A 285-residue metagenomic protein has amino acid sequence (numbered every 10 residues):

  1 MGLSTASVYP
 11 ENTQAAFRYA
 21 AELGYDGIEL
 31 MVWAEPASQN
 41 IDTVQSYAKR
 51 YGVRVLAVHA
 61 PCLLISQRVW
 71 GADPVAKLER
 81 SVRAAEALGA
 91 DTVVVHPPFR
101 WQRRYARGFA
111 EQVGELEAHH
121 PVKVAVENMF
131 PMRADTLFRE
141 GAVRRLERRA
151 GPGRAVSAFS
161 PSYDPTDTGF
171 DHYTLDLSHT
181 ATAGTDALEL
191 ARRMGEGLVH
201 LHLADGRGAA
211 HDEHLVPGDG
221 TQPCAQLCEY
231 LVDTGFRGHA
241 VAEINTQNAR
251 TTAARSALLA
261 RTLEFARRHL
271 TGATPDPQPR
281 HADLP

Functional and structural regions predicted by a protein language model:
M1-G2, Y9-A21, K49, E79-D91 (+3 more regions): Histidine-acidic metal/acid-base catalytic patches
M1-L3, L56-I65: N-terminal small/glycine-rich loop or linker at the start of catalytic domains across soluble metabolic enzymes
D26-W33, R54-H59, V93-V94: Short, well-structured secondary-structure segments
E29-R50: Glycine-rich, proline-tolerant flexible connector loops at the mouths of alpha/beta enzymes
M31, L63-L64, R68-G71, F99 (+2 more regions): The substrate-binding groove and active-site-proximal loops of carbohydrate-active enzymes, especially glycoside
W33-S38, P61-I65, Q247: Short active-site-proximal "capping" loops at secondary-structure junctions
Q39-N40, R68-R80, R103-G108: Glycine-rich anion/phosphate-binding loops
P97, V126-F130: Short, structured patches in soluble enzyme cores that scaffold and shape functional sites
